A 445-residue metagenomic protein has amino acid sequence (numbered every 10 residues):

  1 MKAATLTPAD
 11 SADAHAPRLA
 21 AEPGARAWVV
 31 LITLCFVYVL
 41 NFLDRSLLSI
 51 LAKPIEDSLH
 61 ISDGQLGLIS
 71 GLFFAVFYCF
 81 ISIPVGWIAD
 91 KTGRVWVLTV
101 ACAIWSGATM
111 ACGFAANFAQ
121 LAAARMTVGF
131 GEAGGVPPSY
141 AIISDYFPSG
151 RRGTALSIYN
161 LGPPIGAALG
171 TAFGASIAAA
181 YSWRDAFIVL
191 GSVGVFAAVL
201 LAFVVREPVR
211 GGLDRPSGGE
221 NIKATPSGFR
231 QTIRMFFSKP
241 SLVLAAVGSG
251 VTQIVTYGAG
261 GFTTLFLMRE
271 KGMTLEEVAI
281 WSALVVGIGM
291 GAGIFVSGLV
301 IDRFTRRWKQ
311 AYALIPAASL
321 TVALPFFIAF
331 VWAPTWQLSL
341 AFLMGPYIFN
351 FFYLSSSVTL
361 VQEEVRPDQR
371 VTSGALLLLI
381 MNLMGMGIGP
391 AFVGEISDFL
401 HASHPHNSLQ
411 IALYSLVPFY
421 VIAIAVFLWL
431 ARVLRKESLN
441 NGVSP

Functional and structural regions predicted by a protein language model:
H15-P23, G212-A246, E270: Juxtamembrane intracellular "pre-TM" segments in multi-pass secondary transporters
L48-S49, K239-M290, I294, N350-L354 (+2 more regions): Extracytoplasmic gate region of multi-pass secondary transporters
L51-F80: Extracellular/periplasmic helix-loop-helix junction of adjacent transmembrane segments in MFS-like secondary
H60, G93, F114-Q120, P148 (+1 more regions): Helix-breaking motifs and short loop linkers at transmembrane-helix boundaries and internal kinks in secondary membrane
F80-A116: Conserved MFS/SLC helix-loop-helix module at the cytosolic interface between two early adjacent transmembrane helices
W96-M110, Y312-F327: Structural signature of the two symmetry-related core transmembrane helices
A124-P164: Cytoplasmic helix-loop-helix junction between adjacent transmembrane helices in 12-TM secondary transporters
Y159-E207: Helix-loop-helix hairpin linking two adjacent transmembrane segments in secondary transporters
